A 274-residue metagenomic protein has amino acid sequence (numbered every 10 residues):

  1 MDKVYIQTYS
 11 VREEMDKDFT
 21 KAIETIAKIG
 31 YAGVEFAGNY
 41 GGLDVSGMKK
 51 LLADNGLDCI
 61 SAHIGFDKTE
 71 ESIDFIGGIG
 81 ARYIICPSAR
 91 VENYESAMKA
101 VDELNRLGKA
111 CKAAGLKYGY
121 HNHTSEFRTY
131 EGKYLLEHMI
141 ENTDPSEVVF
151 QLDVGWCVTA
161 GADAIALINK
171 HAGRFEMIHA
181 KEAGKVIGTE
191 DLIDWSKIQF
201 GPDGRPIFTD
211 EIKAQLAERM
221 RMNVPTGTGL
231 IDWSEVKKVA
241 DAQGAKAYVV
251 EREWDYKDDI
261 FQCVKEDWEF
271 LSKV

Functional and structural regions predicted by a protein language model:
M1-Y83, R219, E269-K273: N-terminal pre-domain/capping segments
D2-T8, V34-F36, C59-A62, I84-C86 (+4 more regions): Hydrophobic faces of well-ordered beta-strands that scaffold small-molecule active sites in alpha/beta enzyme cores
V11-K17, E35-S46, H63-E71, V91-M98 (+5 more regions): Acidic-and-aromatic substrate-binding clefts and catalytic sites of carbohydrate-active enzymes
E24, I60-F150, V158-T159, K170 (+1 more regions): Active-site acidic/histidine proton-transfer and metal-coordination neighborhood in alpha/beta enzyme cores
L51-D54, G77-G80, D102-E103, L136-H138 (+3 more regions): Short, hinge-like loop/turn segments at secondary-structure boundaries
A113-P225, L230: Acidic/histidine-rich catalytic cores of soluble enzymes
T228-D241: A short, acidic, amphipathic alpha-helical segment used as a generic capping/interface helix at domain edges
D259-V274: C-terminal helical cap(s) of enzyme catalytic domains, especially alpha/beta-barrels
